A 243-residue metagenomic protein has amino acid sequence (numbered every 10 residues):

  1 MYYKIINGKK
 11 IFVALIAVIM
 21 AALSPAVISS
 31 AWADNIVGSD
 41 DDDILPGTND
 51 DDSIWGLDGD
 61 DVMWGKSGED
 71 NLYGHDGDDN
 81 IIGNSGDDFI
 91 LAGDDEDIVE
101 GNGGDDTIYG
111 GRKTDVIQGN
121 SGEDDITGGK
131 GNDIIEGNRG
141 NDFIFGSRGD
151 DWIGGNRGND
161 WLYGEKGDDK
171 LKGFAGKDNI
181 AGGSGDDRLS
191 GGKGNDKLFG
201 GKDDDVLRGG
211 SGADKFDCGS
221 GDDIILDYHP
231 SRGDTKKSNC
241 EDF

Functional and structural regions predicted by a protein language model:
M1-G8: N-terminal secretory signal peptides that target proteins for export/translocation
K9-M20: Sec-dependent N-terminal signal peptides
A21-S30: C-terminal segment of classical bacterial N-terminal signal peptides
G38, P46-G47, G56, G65 (+18 more regions): Glycine-centered beta-turn/loop sites at beta-strand termini
D42, D51, D60, E69 (+17 more regions): Consensus positions within tandem repeat domains that build extended binding/scaffold surfaces
G209-F243: Leucine-rich solenoid repeat scaffolds
